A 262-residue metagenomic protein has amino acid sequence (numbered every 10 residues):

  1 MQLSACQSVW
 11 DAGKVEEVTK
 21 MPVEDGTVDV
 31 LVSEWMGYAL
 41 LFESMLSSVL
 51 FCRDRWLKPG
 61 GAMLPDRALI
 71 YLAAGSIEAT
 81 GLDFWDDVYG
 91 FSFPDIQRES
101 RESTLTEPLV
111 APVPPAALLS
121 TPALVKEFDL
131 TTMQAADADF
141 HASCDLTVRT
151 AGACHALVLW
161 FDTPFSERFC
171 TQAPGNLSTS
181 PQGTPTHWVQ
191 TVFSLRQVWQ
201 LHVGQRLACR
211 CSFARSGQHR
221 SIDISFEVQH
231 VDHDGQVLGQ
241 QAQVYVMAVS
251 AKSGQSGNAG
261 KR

Functional and structural regions predicted by a protein language model:
M1-R262: Class I SAM-binding transferase module
